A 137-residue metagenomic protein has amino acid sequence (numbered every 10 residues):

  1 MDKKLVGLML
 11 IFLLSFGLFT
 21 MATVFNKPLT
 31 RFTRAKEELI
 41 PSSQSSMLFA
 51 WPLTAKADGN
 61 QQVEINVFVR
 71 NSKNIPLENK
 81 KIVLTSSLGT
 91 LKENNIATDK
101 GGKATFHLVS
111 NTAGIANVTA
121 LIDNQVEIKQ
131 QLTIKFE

Functional and structural regions predicted by a protein language model:
M1-E137: The feature marks long extracellular or luminal low-complexity segments
